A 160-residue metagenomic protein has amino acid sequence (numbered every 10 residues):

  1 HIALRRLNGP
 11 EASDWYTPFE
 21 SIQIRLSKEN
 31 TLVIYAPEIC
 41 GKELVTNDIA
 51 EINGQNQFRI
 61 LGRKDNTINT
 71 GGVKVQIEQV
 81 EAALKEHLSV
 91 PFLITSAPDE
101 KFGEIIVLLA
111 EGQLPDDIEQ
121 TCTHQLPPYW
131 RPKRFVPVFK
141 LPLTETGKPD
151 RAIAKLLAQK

Functional and structural regions predicted by a protein language model:
H1, Y16-P18, T95-P98, V136: Beta-strand->loop->alpha-helix junctions that form or flank phosphate-binding loops in nucleotide-handling enzymes
H1-Q57, K64-T67: Conserved AMP-binding/adenylate-forming
I2-R5, I105, K148: Short, well-ordered secondary-structure micro-motifs
S13, Q79, I153: Ca2+-coordinating acidic residues in Ca2+-binding motifs
Q23, P91-L93, R134: Conserved beta-strand segments of alpha/beta enzyme cores
V33, R59-L61, T144, D150: Generic structural signal for well-ordered beta-strand positions
K42-W130: AMP-binding/adenylate-forming catalytic core of the ANL superfamily
T95, V107-L109, T121-K160: Conserved C-terminal "lid"/linker of ANL adenylate-forming enzymes
